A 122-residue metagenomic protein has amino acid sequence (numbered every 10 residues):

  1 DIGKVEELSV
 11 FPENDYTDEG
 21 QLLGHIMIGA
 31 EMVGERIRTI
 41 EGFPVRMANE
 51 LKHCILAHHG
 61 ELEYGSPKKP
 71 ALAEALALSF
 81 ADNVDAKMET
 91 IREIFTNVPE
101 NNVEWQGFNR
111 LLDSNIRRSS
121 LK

Functional and structural regions predicted by a protein language model:
D1-V98: Divalent metal-dependent catalytic cores for phosphoryl transfer on phosphate-bearing substrates
S79, T96-V98, V103-D113, R117-K122: N-terminal intrinsically disordered, cationic/polar leader segments that include organellar targeting peptides
